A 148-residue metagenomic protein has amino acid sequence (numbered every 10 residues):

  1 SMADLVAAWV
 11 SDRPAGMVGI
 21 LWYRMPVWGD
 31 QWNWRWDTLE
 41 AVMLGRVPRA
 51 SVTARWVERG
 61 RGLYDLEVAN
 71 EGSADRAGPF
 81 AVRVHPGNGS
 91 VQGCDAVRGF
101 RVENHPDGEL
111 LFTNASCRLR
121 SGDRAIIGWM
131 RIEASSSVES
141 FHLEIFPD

Functional and structural regions predicted by a protein language model:
S1-A50: Substrate-binding cleft of secreted/luminal carbohydrate-active enzymes
W36-G60, H85-Q92: Low-complexity, acidic Ser/Thr/Pro/Gly-rich terminal tails and inter-domain linkers that flank the onset of structured
S51, A77-A81, S140: Exposed beta-strand and adjacent loop surfaces of beta-rich binding modules that mediate intermolecular recognition
R55-L63, E103-D107: Short, ordered beta-strand-loop transition motifs
Y64-R76, V84-P86: Asparagine-centered strand-capping/turn motif at beta-strand->loop junctions
A74-R83, V91-R98: Short, hydrophobic/aromatic beta-strand segments
G89-L119: A surface/secretory-pathway sequence property marking extracellular, secreted, or lumenal proteins enriched
T113-D148: Low-complexity, intrinsically disordered segments enriched in Ser/Thr together with acidic residues
